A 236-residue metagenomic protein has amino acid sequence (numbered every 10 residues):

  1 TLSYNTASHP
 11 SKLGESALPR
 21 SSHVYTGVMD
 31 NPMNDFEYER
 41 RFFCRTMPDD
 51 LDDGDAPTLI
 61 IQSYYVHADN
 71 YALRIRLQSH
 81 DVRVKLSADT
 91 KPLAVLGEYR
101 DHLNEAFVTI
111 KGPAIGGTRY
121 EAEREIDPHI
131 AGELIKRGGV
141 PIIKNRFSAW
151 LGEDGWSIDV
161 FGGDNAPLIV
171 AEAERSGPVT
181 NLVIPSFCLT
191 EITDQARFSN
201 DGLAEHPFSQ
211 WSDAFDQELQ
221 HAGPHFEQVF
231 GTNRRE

Functional and structural regions predicted by a protein language model:
T1-M29: N-terminal amphipathic/basic-hydrophobic helices that include classical n-h-c signal peptides and signal-anchor
Y25-E236: Phosphate-end processing signature that detects enzymes handling 5′-triphosphorylated RNA and polyphosphate
